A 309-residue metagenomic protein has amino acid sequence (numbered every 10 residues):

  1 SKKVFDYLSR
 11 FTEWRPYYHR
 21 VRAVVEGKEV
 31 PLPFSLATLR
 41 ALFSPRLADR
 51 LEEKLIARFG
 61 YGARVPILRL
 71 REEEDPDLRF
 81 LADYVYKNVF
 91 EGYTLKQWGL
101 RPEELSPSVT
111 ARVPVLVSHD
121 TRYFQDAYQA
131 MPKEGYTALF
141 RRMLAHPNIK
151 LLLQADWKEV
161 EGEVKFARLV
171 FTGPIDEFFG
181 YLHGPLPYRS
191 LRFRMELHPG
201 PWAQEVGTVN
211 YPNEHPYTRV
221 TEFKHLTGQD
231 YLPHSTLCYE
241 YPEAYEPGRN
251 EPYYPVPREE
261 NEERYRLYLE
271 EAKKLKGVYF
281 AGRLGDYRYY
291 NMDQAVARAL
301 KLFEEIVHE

Functional and structural regions predicted by a protein language model:
S1: Short, structured active-site "lid" loops
V4, F90, Y136-L139, M143 (+3 more regions): Alpha-helical packing segments of well-folded alpha/beta enzyme cores
V4-E26: A short alpha-helix-loop-beta-strand transition element characteristic of N-terminal alpha/beta dinucleotide-binding
R15, K150-Q154, Y279: General small-molecule cofactor/ligand-binding pocket signal
A23-P33, A37-R168, T172, E177-F179: Active-site/ligand-binding neighborhood in enzyme catalytic cores
D83, Q129-Y136, V209-N210, R288-A295: Aromatic-acidic/polar surface patches that form glycan- and anion
A155-E271: Mid-domain catalytic core of redox enzymes that form a hydrophobic substrate pocket/lid adjacent to a catalytic redox
E251-E309: C-terminal catalytic lobe of FAD-dependent flavoproteins
